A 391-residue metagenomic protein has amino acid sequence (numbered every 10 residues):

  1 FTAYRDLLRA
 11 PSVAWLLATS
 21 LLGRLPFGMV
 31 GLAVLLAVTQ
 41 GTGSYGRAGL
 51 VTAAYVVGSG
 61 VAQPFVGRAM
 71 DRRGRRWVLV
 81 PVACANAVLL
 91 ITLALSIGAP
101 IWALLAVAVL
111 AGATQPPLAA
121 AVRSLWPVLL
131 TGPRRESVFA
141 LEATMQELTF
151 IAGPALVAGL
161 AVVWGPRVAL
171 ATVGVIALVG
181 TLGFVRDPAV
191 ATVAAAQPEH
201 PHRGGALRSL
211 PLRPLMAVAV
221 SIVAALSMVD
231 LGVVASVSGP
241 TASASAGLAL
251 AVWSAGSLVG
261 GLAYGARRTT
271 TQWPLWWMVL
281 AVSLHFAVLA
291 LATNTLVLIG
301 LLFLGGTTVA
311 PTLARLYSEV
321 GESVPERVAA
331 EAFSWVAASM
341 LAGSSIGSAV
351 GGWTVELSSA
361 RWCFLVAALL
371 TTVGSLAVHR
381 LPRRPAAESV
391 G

Functional and structural regions predicted by a protein language model:
F1-G58, A206-W253: Helix-loop boundary and gating motifs at the non-cytosolic
L21, I101-P117, V220, V297-P311: Hydrophobic core of transmembrane alpha-helices in multi-pass small-molecule transporters, especially MFS/SLC-type
V34, P116-L130, V233, P311-V324: Intracellular juxtamembrane helix-capping segments at the cytosolic ends of symmetry-related transmembrane helices
V61-R75, A161, V259-W273, V355: Helix-to-loop junctions at the C-terminal end of transmembrane segments in multipass secondary transporters
C84-G98, A281-T293: C-terminal ends and interior cores of transmembrane alpha-helices in multi-pass membrane transporters/permeases
V107-L148: Cytoplasmic helix-loop-helix junction between adjacent transmembrane helices in 12-TM secondary transporters
W273-A314: C-terminal transmembrane helical hairpin of 12-TM major facilitator-type secondary transporters
R327-S358: A late C-terminal transmembrane helix in Major Facilitator Superfamily
